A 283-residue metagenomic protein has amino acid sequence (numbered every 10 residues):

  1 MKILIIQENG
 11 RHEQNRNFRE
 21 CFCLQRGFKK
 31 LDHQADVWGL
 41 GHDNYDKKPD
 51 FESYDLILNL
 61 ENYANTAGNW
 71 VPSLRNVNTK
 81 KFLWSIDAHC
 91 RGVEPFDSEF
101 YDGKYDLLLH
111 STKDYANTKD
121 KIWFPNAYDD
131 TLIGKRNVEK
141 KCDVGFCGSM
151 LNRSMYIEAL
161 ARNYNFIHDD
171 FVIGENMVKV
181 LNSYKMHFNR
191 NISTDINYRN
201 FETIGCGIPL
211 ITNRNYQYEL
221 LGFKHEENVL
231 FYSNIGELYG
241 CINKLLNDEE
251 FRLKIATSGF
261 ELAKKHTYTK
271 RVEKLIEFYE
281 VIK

Functional and structural regions predicted by a protein language model:
K2-S53, N59-N76, K80-H225: Nucleotide-sugar donor-binding catalytic core of glycosyltransferases
Y45, N215, I235-L238, G259: Catalytic phosphate/metal-binding cores of nucleic-acid and nucleotide-processing enzymes, i.e., regions that mediate
K48-D50, V180, C241, L262 (+1 more regions): CheY-like receiver
G174, I235-L238, E249, Y268: Residues at or immediately preceding the N-termini of alpha-helices
V229-I235, K244-E249: Conserved acidic donor-binding segment of nucleotide-sugar-dependent glycosyltransferases
F251-K265, K274: A short, well-ordered alpha-helix in the C-terminal region of glycosyltransferases
Y268-K283: C-terminal alpha-helical cap of glycosyltransferases
